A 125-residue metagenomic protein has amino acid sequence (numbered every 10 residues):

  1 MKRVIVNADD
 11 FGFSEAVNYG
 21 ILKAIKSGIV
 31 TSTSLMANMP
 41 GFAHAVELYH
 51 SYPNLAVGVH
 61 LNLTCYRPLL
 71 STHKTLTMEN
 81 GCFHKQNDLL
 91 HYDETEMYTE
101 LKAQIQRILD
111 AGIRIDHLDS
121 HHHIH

Functional and structural regions predicted by a protein language model:
M1-E15, I21: Boundary/entry segment of secreted carbohydrate-active catalytic domains
R3-I5, V30-S34, N54-H60, R114-D119: Structural preference for beta-strand elements that scaffold enzyme active sites
D9-F11, M36-N38, H60-T64, H121-H123: Active-site beta-loop-alpha junctions enriched in small/polar residues
A16-G41: A short alpha/beta connector and helix-capping loop motif
I21-S27, A45-G58, K74-M78, L109-D110: Acidic (Asp/Glu)-rich catalytic clusters
Y66-D93: Active-site gating loops and adjacent loop-to-helix segments of metal-dependent hydrolytic enzymes
L90-Q106: Alpha-helical scaffold elements lining the catalytic groove of polysaccharide deacetylases
K102-H125: Catalytic domains of cell-wall/extracellular-matrix polysaccharide-remodeling enzymes, centered on de-N-acetylation
